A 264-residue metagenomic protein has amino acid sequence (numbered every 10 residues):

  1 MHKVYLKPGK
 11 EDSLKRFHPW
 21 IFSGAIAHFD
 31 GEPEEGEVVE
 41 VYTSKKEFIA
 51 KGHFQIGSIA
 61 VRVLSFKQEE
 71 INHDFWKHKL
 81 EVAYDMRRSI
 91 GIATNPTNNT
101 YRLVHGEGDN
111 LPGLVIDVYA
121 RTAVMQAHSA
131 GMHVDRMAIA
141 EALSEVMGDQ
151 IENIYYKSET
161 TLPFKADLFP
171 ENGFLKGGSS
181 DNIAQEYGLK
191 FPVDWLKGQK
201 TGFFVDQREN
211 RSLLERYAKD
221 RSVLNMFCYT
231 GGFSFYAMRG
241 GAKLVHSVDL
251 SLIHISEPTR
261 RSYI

Functional and structural regions predicted by a protein language model:
M1-V118: Non-catalytic accessory regions of SAM-dependent methyltransferases
G36, R121, F227: Residue-level signal for inorganic ion chemistry
V104-L111, V115-D117, H133-F204, S212: Non-catalytic substrate-recognition/targeting regions of SAM-dependent transferases
L213-D220: Glycine-rich helix-loop-beta junction characteristic of Rossmann-like nucleotide cofactor-binding loops
D220-M226: Conserved class I S-adenosyl-L-methionine
T230-A242: Conserved SAM-binding loop of SAM-dependent methyltransferases across substrates and taxa, primarily the Class I
L244-D249: Conserved SAM-binding motif I beta-strand of class I
I253-I264: Single conserved hydrophobic/aromatic residue that forms the stacking wall/gate of nucleotide- or nucleobase-binding
